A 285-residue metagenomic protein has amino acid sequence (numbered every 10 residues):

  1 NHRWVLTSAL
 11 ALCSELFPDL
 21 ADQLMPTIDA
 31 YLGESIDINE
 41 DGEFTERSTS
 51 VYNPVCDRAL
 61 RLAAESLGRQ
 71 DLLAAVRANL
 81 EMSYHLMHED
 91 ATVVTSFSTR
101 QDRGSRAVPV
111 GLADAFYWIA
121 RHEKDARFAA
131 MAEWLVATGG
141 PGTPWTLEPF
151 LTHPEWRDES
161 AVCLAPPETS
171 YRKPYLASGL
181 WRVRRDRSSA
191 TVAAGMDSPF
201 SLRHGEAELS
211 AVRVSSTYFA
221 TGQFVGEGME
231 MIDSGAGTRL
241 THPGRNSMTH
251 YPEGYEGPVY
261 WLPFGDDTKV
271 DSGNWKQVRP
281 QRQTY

Functional and structural regions predicted by a protein language model:
N1-A74: Aromatic-lined, polymer-binding surfaces characteristic of secreted/periplasmic polysaccharide-degrading enzymes
Q70-Y285: Extended polysaccharide-engagement surfaces of secreted carbohydrate-active enzymes
